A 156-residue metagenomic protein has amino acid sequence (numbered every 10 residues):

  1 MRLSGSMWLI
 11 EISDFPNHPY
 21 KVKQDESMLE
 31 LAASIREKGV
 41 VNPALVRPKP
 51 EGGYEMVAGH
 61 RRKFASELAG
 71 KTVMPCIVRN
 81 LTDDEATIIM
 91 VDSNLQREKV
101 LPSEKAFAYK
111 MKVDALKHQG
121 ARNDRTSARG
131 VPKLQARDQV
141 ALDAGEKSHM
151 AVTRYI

Functional and structural regions predicted by a protein language model:
M1-R79, E85-K99: Short, charged/polar connector segments at secondary-structure boundaries
R36, A69-G70, N80, K110 (+2 more regions): Generic helix-packing signal
R97-I156: Alpha-helical interaction elements
